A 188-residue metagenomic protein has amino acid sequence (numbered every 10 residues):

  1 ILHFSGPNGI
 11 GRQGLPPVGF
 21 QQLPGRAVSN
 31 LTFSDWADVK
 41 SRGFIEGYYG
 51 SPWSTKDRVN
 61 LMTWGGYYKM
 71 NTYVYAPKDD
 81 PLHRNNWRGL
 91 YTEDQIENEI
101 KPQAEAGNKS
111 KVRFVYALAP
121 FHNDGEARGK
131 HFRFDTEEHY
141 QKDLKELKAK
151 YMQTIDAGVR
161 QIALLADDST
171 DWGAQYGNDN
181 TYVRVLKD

Functional and structural regions predicted by a protein language model:
I1-M152, D156-A163: Feature activates predominantly on carbohydrate-active enzymes
I155-D188: Active-site neighborhood of glycoside hydrolase catalytic domains
